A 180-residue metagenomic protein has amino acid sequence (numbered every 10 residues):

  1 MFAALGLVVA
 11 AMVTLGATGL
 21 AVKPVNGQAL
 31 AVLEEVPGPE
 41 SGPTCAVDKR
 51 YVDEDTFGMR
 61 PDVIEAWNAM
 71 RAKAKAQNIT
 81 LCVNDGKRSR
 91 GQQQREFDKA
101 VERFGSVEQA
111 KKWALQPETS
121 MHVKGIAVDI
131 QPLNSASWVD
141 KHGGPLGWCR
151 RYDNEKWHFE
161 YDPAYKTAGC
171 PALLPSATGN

Functional and structural regions predicted by a protein language model:
M1-K23: Secretory targeting and sorting signals
P24-N180: Cell-envelope/glycan interface and biosynthesis
